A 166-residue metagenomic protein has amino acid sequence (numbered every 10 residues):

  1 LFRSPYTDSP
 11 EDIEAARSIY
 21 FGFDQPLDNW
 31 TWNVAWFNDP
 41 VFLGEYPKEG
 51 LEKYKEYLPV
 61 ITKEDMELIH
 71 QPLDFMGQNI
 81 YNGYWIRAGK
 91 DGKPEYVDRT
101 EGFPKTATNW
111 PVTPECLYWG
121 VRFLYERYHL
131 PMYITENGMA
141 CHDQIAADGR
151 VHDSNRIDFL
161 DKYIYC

Functional and structural regions predicted by a protein language model:
F2-C166: Active-site region of glycoside hydrolase catalytic domains
